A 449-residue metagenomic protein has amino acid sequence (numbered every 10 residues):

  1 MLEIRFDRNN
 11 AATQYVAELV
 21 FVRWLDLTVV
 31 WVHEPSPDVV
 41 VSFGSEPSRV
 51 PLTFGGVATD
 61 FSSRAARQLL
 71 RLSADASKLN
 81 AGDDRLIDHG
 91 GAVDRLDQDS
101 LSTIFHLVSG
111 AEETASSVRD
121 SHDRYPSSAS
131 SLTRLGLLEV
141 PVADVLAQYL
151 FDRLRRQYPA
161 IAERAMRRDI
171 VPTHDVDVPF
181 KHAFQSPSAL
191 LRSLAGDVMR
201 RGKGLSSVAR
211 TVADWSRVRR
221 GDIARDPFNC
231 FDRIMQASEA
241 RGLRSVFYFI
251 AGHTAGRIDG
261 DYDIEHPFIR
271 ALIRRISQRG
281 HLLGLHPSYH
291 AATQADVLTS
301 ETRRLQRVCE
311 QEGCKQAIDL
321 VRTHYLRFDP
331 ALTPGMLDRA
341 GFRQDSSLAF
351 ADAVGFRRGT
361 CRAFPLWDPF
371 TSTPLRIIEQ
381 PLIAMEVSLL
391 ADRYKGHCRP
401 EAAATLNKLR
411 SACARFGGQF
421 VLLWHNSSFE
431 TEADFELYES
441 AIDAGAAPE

Functional and structural regions predicted by a protein language model:
M1-I264, F350-A353, R358-R362, P369-E449: Terminal accessory/targeting
T13, P35, A291-P374, L422 (+1 more regions): Catalytic domains of cell-wall/extracellular-matrix polysaccharide-remodeling enzymes, centered on de-N-acetylation
V20-W24, A237, R275, R279 (+5 more regions): Alpha-helical structural signal in soluble globular domains
D175, H286, L337: Conserved hydrophobic/aromatic pocket- or pore-lining residues that grip, position, or stack substrates in active sites
V178, H182, R210, D232-F328 (+1 more regions): Metal-dependent polysaccharide deacetylase catalytic core of the NodB/CE4 family, i.e., the active-site-bearing domain
